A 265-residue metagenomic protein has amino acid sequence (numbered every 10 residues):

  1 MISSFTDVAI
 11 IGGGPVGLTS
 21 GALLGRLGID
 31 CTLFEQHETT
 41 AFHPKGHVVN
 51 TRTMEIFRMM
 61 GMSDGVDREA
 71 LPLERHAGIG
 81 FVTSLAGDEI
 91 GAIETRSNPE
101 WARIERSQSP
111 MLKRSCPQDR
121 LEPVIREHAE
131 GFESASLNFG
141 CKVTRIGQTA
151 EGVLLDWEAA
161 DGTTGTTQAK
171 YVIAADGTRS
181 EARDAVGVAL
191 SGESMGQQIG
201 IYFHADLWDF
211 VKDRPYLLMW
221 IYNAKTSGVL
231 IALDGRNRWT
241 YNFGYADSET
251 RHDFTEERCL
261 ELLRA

Functional and structural regions predicted by a protein language model:
S3-L33: N-terminal Rossmann-like FAD-binding beta1-loop-alpha1 element of flavoenzymes
S4-T6, D161-Y171: Core beta-strand elements of the Rossmann-like FAD/NAD(P) dinucleotide-binding domain in flavoenzyme oxidoreductases
G12-G17, K170, D176-G177: Conserved phosphate-binding and hydrolysis motifs of nucleotide-dependent enzymes
K45, N50-H128, I221-Y222, A232: Active-site-adjacent segment of FAD-dependent monooxygenases/related oxidoreductases
E127, Y171, A175-A265: Conserved FAD-binding catalytic core of PHBH/FMO-like flavoproteins
S136-N138, S191: General small-molecule cofactor/ligand-binding pocket signal
F139-V153: A conserved short coil-to-beta-strand element within the FAD-binding core of flavoproteins
